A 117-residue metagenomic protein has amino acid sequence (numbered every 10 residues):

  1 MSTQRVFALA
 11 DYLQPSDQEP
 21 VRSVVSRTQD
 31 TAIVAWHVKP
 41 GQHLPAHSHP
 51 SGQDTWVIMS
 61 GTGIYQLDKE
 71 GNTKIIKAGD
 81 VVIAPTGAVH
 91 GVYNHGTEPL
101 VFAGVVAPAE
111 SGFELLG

Functional and structural regions predicted by a protein language model:
M1-V34, P45-A46, E114-G117: A short, N-terminal "cap"/entry segment at the start of jelly-roll beta-barrel domains of the cupin/DSBH fold
P20, T31-I33, H43, T62 (+2 more regions): Intrinsic-disorder/low-complexity, polar/charged segments enriched in Ser/Thr/Lys/Arg/Asp/Glu/Gln
S23-S26, A35-W36, L44-P50, L67 (+3 more regions): Short histidine-centered beta-strand/loop micro-motifs that create catalytic or ligand/metal-coordination sites
V24, I33-H37, T55, T73 (+1 more regions): Conserved hydrophobic/aromatic beta-strand scaffold that supports enzyme active sites
Q53-A78: A short beta-strand-loop-beta hairpin characteristic of the jelly-roll/cupin
I64, K77-A78, T86-G112: Ligand-binding loop in jelly-roll beta-barrel domains
